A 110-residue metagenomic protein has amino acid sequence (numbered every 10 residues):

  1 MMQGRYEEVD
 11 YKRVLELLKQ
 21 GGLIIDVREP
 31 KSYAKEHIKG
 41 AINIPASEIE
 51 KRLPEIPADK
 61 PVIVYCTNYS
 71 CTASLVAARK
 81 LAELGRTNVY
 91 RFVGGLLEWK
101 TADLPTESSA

Functional and structural regions predicted by a protein language model:
M1-L23, P30-I63, N68-A110: Rhodanese-like catalytic fold shared by cysteine-dependent sulfurtransferases and DSP/PTP-type phosphatases
